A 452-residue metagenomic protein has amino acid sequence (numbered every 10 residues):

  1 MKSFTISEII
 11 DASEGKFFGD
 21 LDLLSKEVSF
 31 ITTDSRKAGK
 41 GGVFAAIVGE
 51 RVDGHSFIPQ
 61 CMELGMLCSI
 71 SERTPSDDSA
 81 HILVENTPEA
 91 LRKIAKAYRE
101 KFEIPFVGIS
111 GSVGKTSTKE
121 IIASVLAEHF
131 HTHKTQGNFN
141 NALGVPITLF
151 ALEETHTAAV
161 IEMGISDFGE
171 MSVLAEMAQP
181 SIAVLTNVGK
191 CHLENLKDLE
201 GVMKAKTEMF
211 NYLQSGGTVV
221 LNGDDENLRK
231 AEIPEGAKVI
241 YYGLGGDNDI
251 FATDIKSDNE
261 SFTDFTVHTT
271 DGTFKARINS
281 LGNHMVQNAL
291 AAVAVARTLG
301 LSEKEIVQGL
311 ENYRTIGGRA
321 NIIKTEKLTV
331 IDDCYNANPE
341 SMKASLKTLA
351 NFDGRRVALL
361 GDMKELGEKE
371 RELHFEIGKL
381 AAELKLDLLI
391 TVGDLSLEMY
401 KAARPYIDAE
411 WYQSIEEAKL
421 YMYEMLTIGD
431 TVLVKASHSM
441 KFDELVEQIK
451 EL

Functional and structural regions predicted by a protein language model:
M1-K93, F251, A350-G354, K379-L380 (+2 more regions): N-terminal leader/targeting and accessory segments in enzymes
S7-S13, E89-T218, G223, R229-A237 (+3 more regions): Phosphate-binding loop of NTP-binding sites
I9, G42, C61, I94 (+13 more regions): Residue-level signal for inorganic ion chemistry
S13, S71-D78, V184-V330, G354 (+3 more regions): Acidic, Mg2+-coordinating active-site environments of NTP-dependent enzymes
S35-A46, T132-H133, F150-A158, L346-G367: Mobile, glycine- and charge-enriched loop segments and immediately flanking short secondary-structure elements within
R51-V52, I316, C334, N338-P405 (+1 more regions): Active-site beta-alpha connecting loops in nucleotide-dependent enzymes
I82-N86, A409-A418: Short acidic-hydrophobic, aromatic-tinged amphipathic segments that line or gate anion-handling sites
G111, M422, L426-E451: A glycine-rich beta-strand to alpha-helix segment that forms a phosphate/ribose-binding loop at ligand/cofactor sites
